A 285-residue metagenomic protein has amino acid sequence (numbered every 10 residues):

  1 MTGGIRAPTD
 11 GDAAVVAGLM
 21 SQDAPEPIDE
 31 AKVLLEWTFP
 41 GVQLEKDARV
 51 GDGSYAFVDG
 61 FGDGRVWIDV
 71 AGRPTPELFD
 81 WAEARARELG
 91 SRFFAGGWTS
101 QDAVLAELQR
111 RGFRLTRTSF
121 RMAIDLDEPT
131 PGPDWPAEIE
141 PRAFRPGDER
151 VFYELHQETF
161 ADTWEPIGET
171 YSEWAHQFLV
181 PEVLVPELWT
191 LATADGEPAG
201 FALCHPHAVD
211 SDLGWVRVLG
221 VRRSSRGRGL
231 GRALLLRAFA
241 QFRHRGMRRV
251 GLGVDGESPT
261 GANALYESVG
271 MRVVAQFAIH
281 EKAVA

Functional and structural regions predicted by a protein language model:
M1, S54, G60-E138, A278-K282: Acyl-donor-binding surface of acyltransferase catalytic domains
G3-V16, E140-E154: A short beta-loop-alpha structural element at the N-terminal edge of CoA-dependent acyl/N-acetyltransferase catalytic
P8, A13, A17, A24-P27 (+11 more regions): Long, contiguous binding/interaction regions
P8-G11, G18-L89, A194, A199-L213 (+2 more regions): Conserved donor-binding loop and adjoining core beta-sheet/short helix segment in diverse acyl/aminoacyl transferases
R73-R85, V218-V221, G227-H244, R249 (+1 more regions): Conserved acetyl-CoA-binding loop-helix of GNAT-fold acetyltransferases
A86-T99, L213, F242-V254: Conserved GNAT acetyl-CoA-binding A-motif
T159-V209, V216-L219, R223, R232-L234: Phosphate-binding active sites in nucleotide-utilizing proteins
L235, S258-A262, I279-V284: Short glycine/proline-centered loop/turn elements that form peptide/ligand docking sites
